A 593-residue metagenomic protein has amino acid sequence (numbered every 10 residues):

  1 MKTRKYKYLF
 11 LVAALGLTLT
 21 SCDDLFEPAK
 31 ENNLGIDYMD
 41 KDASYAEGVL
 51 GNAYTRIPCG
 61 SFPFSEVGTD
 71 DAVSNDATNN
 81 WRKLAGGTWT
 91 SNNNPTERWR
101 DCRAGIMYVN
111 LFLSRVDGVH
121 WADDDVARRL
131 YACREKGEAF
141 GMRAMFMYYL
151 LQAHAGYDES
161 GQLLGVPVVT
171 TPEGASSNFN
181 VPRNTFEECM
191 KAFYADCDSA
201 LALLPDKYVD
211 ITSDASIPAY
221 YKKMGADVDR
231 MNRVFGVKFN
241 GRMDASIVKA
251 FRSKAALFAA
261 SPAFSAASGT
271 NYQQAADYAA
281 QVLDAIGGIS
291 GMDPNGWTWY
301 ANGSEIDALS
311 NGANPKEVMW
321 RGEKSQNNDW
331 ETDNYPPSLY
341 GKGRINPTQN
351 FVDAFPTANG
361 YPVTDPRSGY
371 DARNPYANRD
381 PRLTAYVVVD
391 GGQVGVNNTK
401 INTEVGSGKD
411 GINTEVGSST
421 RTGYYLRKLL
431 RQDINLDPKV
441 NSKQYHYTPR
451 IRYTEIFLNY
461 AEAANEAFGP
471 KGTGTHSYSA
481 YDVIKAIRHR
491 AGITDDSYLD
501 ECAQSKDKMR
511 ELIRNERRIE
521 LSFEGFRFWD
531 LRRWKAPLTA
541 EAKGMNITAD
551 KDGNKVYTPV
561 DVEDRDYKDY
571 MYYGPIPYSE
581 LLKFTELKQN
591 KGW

Functional and structural regions predicted by a protein language model:
M1-T20: Sec-dependent bacterial lipoprotein signal peptides
C22-G68, R103, V119, P356-A377 (+1 more regions): Membrane-proximal, proline-rich intrinsically disordered regions
D42-G48, T55, N79-G156, G174-D210 (+5 more regions): Conserved, well-structured interaction surfaces
P63-D76, A155-T170, D206-I247, S261-I345 (+2 more regions): Short, surface-exposed recognition loops and adjoining beta-strand edges that mediate ligand/DNA contacts, enriched
C102-G105, S177, F186-E187, A192-Y194 (+6 more regions): Long, intrinsically disordered, low-complexity segments
R143-A144, R252-K254, Y445-T494: Extended amphipathic alpha-helical segments enriched in small hydrophobics
Y370-Y453: Flexible, polar/acidic helix-loop-strand segments at domain edges
